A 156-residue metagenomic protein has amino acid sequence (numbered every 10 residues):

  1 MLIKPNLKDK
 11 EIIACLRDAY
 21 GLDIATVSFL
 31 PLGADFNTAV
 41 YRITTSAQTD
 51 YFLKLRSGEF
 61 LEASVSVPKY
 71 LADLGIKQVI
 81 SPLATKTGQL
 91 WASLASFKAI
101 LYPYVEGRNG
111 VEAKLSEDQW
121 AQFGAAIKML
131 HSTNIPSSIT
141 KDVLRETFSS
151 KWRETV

Functional and structural regions predicted by a protein language model:
M1-V27: Juxta-kinase regulatory segment immediately upstream of eukaryotic protein kinase catalytic domains
L22-T45: ATP-binding glycine-rich phosphate-binding loop
D35-A39, A47-T49, S93-F97: A short, glycine/Asx- and small/polar-enriched loop/turn that sits immediately N-terminal to a beta-strand
A39-E62: ATP-binding glycine-rich loop module of kinase domains
T49, G107-G110: A short, flexible beta-alpha/helix-coil linker loop
K54-F97, V111-A125: A conserved alpha-helical element in kinase catalytic cores
P103: Conserved Hanks-type protein kinase catalytic core
A113-V156: A cross-family kinase active-site recognition segment
